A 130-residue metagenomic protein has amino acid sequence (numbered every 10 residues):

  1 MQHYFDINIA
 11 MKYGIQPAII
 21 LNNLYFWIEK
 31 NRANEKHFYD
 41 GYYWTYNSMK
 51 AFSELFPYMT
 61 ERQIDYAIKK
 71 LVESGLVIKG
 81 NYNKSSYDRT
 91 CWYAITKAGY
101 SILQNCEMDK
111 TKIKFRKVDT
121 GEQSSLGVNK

Functional and structural regions predicted by a protein language model:
M1-E54, D65, V72, I78 (+1 more regions): Short recognition helix of helix-turn-helix/winged-helix DNA-binding domains
A33-Y39, N81, G121-K130: Generic low-polarity alpha-helical segments
S48-K50, Y82-Q104: Short, cationic-aromatic polyanion-contact patches
T60-Q63: Short coil turns linking two alpha-helices in DNA-binding domains
D65-Y66, E73, W92, D119: Sequence-pattern detector for short linear motifs and compositional/periodic biases rather than a specific fold
I68, G80-N83: Glycine-rich, histidine-containing beta strand-loop boundary motifs that form or position
K69, T96-K130: Charged low-complexity intrinsically disordered patches
